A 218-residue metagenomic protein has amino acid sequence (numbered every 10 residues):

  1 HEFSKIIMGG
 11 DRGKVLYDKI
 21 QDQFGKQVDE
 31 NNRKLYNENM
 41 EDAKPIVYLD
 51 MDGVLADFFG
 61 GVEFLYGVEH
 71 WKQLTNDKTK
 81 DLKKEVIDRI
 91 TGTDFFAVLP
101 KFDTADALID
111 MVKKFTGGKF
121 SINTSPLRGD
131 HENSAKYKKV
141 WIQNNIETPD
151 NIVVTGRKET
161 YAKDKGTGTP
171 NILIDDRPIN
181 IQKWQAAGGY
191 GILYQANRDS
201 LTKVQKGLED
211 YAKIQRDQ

Functional and structural regions predicted by a protein language model:
M8, A97-P100, A105-K136, I142: Substrate-recognition element of Asp-dependent hydrolases with the DxDx(T/V) motif
A43-I90: Active-site neighborhood of HAD-like aspartate-dependent phosphohydrolases
A56-F59, E63-F64, F120, G129-N133 (+3 more regions): Short catalytic/ligand-binding loop motif for oxyanion handling, primarily in non-cytosolic enzymes, centered on
S121-H131, K139, N145-K163: A short, structured active-site edge motif that brings together acidic residues
V154-I179, W184: Conserved Lys-Pro-Asp/Glu-containing loop-to-beta segment of HAD-superfamily phosphomonoesterases, centered on
A162-T167, V204-I214: Short amphipathic alpha-helix with an adjacent loop that forms part of the alpha/beta core around
I172-G207: Acidic, Mg2+-coordinating phosphoryl-transfer loop and its flanking beta/alpha structural elements, shared across
